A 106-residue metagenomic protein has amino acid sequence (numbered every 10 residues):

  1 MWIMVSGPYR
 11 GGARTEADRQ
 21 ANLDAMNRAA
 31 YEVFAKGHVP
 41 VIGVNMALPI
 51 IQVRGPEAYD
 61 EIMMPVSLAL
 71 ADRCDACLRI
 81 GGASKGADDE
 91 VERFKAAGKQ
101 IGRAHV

Functional and structural regions predicted by a protein language model:
M1-R103: Catalytic phosphate/metal-binding cores of nucleic-acid and nucleotide-processing enzymes, i.e., regions that mediate
